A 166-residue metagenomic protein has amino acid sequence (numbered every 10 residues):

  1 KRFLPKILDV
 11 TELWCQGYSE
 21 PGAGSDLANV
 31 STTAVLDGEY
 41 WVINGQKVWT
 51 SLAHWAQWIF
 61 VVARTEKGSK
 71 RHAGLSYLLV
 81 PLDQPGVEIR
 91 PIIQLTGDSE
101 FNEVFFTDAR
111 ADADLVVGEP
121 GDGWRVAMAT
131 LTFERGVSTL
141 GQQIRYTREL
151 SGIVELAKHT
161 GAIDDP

Functional and structural regions predicted by a protein language model:
K1, G24-D26, Y40: N-terminal glycine-rich flavin-associated loop
K1-L13, L52-W58, W124: Internal helix-loop-helix
F3, V30, V48, I89-I93: Short beta-alpha junctions and helix-cap segments that line functional grooves
G22-S25, W49-L52, K67-S69, I93-E100: Short Gly/Pro-enriched turn/cap motifs at secondary-structure boundaries
T32-V35: A structural signal for short hydrophobic beta-strand segments in well-ordered beta-sheet cores
N44-R90: A short core secondary-structure module
V87-P166: Glycine-rich beta->alpha junctions and the first turn(s) of the following alpha-helix
